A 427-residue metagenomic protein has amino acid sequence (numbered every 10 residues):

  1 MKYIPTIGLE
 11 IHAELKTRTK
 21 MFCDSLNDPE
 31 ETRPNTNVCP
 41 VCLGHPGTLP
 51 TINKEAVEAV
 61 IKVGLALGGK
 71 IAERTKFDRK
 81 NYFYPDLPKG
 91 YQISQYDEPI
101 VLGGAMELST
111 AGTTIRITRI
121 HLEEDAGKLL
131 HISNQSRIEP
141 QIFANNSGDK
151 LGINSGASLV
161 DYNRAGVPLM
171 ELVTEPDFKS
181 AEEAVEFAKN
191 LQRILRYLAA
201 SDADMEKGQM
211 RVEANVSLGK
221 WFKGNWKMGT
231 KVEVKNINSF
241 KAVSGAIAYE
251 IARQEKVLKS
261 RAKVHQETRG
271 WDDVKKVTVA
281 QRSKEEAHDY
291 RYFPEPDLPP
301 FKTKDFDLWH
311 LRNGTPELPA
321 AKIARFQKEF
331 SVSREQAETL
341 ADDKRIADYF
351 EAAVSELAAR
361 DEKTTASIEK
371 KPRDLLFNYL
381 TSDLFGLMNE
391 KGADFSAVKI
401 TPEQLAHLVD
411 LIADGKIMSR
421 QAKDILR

Functional and structural regions predicted by a protein language model:
M1-P316, R334, E356-R373: Basic, nucleic-acid-interacting segments
A59, V63, F187-N190, I194-Y197 (+9 more regions): Generic, well-ordered alpha-helical scaffold segments in large soluble proteins
G208-K220, K328-S355, R373-K391, E403-L405: Core structural elements
F301-K302, A337, Y349-E351, D361 (+3 more regions): Extended hydrophobic-aromatic, low-complexity segments
L308-G314, A321, A353-S355, L405-I417: Extended, non-catalytic structural segments that build the interaction scaffolds of large macromolecular assemblies
A320-Q327: Extended, structured, electrostatic nucleic-acid-contact surfaces
E369-F377, V398, S419: Alpha-helix N-cap/helix-initiation sites
G392-S419, K423-R427: Small-residue-rich helix-loop
